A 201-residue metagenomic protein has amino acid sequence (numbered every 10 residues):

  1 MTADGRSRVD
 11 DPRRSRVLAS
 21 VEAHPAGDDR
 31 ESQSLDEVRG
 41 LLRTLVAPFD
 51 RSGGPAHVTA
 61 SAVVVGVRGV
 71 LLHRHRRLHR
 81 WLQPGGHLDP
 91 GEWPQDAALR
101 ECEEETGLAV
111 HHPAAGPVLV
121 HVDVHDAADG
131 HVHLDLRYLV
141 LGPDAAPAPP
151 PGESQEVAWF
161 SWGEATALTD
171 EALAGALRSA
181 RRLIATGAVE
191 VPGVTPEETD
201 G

Functional and structural regions predicted by a protein language model:
M1-Q33, E37: Alpha-helical and coiled-coil interaction segments, frequently adjacent to or embedded within charge-biased
E22-S61: Acidic, metal-coordinating catalytic segment for phosphate/diphosphate chemistry, firing primarily on the Nudix
A60, R68, L134-L136, Q155: Change "...and in nucleic-acid phosphodiester-cleaving endonucleases..." to "...and in nucleic-acid processing enzymes
V64, L139-L141, S161: Short, well-ordered beta-strand micro-motif
V65-E104, G163: Conserved Nudix-box catalytic region and its N-terminal flanking loop in Nudix hydrolases and closely related
G107-A146: Active-site segment of metal-dependent pyrophosphate-handling enzymes, primarily the Nudix hydrolase catalytic core
A148-S179: NUDIX/MutT-family hydrolases
A172-G201: Charged phosphate-binding loop/patch that engages nucleotide di/tri-phosphates or the phosphate backbone of nucleic
